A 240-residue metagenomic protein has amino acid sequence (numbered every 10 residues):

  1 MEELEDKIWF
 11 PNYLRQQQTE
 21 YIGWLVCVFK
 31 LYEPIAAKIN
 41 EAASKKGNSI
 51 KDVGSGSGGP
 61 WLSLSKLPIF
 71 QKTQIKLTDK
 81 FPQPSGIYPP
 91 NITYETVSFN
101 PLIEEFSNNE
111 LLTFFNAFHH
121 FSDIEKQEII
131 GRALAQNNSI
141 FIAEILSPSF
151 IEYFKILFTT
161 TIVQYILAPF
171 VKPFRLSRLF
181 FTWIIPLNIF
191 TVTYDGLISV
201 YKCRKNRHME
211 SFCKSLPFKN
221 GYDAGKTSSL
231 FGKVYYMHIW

Functional and structural regions predicted by a protein language model:
M1-G47: Class I SAM-dependent methyltransferase Rossmann-like catalytic core, especially the SAM/SAH-binding loop
K51-E105: Class I SAM-dependent methyltransferase SAM/SAH-binding core
L112-F114: A conserved beta-strand element that flanks and buttresses the S-adenosyl-L-methionine
A117: Hydrophobic adenine-recognition pocket in adenosine-nucleotide-binding enzymes
F121-Q136: A short, conserved alpha-helix within the catalytic core of class I
Q136-S149: Conserved beta-strand signature within the Rossmann-like core of class I S-adenosyl-L-methionine
I151-C213, D223: C-terminal alpha-helical "lid/dimerization" subdomain adjacent to the S-adenosyl-L-methionine
S229-W240: Core SAM-dependent methyltransferase catalytic element
